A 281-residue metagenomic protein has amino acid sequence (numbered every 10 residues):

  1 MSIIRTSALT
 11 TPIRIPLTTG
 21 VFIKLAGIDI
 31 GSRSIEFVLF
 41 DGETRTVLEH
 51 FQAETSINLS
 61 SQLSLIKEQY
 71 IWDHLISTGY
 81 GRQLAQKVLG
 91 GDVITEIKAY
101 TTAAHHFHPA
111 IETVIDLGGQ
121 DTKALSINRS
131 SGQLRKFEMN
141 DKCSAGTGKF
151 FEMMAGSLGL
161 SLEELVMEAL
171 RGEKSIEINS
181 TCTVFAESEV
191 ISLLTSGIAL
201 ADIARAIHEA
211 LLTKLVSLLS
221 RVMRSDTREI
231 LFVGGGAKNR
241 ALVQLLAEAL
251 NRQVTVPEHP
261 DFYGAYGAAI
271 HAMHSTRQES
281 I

Functional and structural regions predicted by a protein language model:
S2-I97, A247-E248, R252-P257, S280-I281: N-terminal glycine/serine-rich phosphate-binding loop of ATP-dependent small-molecule kinases, especially carbohydrate
P12-T19, R82-G118, K123-G132, S220 (+1 more regions): Conserved phosphate-binding catalytic cores of ATP/NTP-utilizing and phosphoryl-transfer enzymes
Q52-E54, G91-T101, I115-G119, E138-G146 (+3 more regions): Active-site nucleophile and cofactor-binding loops and adjacent substrate-binding regions of central metabolic enzymes
L63-H74, L215-R228: Phosphate/pyrophosphate-binding loops at sites that engage ATP/ADP/AMP, CoA/4′-phosphopantetheine, polyphosphate
G81, M223-A249, D261-G264: Glycine-rich phosphate-binding loops at beta-strand->alpha-helix junctions
Q133-K174, I270, H274: Glycine-rich phosphate-binding loop plus the immediately following alpha-helix
G148-E152, P257-I281: Glycine-rich phosphate-binding/hydrolytic loop that grips phosphoryl groups
A186-R221, D261: Adenine-nucleotide phosphate-binding core of ATP-dependent small-molecule kinases
